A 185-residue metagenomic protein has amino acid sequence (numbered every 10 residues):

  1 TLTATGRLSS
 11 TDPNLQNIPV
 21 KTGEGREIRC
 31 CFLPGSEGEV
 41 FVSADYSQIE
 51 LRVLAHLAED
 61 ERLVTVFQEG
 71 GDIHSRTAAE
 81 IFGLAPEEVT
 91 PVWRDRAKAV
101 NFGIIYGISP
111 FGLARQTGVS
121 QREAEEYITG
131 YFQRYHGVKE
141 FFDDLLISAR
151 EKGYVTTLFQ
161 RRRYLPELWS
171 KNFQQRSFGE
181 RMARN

Functional and structural regions predicted by a protein language model:
T1-N185: Conserved catalytic core of nucleotide polymerization and phosphodiester-bond processing enzymes
